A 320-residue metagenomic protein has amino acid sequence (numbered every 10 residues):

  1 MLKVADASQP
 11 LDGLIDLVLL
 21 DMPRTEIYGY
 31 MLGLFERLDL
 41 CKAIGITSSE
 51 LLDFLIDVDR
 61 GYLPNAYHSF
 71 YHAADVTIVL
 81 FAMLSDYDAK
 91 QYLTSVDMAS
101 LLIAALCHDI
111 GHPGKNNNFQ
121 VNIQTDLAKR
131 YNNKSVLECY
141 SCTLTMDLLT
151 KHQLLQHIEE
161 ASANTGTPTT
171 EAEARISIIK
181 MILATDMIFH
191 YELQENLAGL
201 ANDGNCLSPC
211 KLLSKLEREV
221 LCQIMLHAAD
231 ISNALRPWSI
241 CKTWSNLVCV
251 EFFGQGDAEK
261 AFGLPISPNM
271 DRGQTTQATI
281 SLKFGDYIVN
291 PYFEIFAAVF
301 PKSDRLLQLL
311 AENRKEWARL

Functional and structural regions predicted by a protein language model:
M1-Y30, L34-L40, Y67-H68, A82-S95 (+1 more regions): Divalent metal-dependent phosphate-bond-processing catalytic cores, especially two-metal-ion Mg2+/Mn2+ enzymes that act
D39-N65, S85: Internal amphipathic alpha-helical repeat/solenoid segments
A99: "…together with the soluble PPM/PP2C metallo-phosphatase catalytic core" -> "…together with the soluble PPM/PP2C
